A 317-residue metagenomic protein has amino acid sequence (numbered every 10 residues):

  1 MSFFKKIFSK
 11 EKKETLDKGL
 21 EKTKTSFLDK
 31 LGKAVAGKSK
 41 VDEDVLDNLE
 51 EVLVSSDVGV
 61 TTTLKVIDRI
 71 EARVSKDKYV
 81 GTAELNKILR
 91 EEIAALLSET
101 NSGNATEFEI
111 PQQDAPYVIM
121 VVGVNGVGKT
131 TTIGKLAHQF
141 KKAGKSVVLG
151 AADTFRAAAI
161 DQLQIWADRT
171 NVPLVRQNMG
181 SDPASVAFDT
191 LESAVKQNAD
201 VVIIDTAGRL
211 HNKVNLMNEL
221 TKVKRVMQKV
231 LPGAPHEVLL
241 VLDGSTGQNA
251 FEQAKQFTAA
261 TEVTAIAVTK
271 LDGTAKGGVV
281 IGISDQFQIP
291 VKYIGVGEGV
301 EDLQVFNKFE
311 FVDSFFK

Functional and structural regions predicted by a protein language model:
F3, A105-E107, L136, E252-A254 (+1 more regions): Short beta-alpha junctions and helix-cap segments that line functional grooves
F3-K10, L28, V35-A36: Short, aromatic- and cysteine-enriched interfacial helices/patches that mediate contacts at lipid membranes
F4, K10-L16, E21: Switch/coupling subdomain of P-loop NTPase systems
D17, E21-A152, A159-M179, A187-I204: Primarily NTPase-proximal linker/entry elements flanking Walker-type ATP/GTP-binding cores
V60-T62, R156, D272, V300: Short hydrophobic/aromatic residue motifs in ordered secondary structure
D153-T154, G244: Residue-level signal for short, function-critical loop segments
Q162, D182-Q197, H211-K317: Conserved catalytic-core segment of NTP-binding enzymes
A207-R209: Short glycine-rich anion-binding loops that position phosphate/pyrophosphate groups of nucleotides and phosphorylated
